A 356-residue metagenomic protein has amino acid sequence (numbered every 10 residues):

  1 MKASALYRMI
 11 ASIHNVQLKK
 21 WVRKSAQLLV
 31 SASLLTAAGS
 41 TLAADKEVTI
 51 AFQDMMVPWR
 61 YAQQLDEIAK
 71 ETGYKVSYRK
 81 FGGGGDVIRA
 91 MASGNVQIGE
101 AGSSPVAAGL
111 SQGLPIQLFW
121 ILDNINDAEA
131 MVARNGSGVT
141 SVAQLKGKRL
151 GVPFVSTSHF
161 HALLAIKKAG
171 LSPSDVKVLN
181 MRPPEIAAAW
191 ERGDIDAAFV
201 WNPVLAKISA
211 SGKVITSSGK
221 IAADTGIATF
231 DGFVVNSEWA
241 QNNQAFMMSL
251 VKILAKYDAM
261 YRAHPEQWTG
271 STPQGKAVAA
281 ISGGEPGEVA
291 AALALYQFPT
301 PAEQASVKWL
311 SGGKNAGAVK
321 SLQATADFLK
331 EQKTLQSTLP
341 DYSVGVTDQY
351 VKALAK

Functional and structural regions predicted by a protein language model:
A3-L29: Bacterial N-terminal signal peptides that target proteins for export
A38-S40: N-terminal signal peptide c-region/cleavage motif recognized by signal peptidases
A44-E185, D196-N202, K213, S218-G219 (+1 more regions): Short, glycine-/small- and polar/acidic-enriched structural segments that line small-molecule recognition paths
D66, R89, S93, A107 (+11 more regions): Solvent-exposed, polar/charged alpha-helical surfaces in well-ordered, non-transmembrane soluble domains, broadly
T72, N95, E100, L110 (+9 more regions): Sec/Tat-exported extracytoplasmic proteins
E185-G283: Pocket-lining segment of extracytoplasmic ligand-binding domains
N242-T334: Secondary-structure end/capping motifs
A318-K356: Conserved C-terminal helix/tail region of periplasmic/extracytoplasmic solute-binding proteins
